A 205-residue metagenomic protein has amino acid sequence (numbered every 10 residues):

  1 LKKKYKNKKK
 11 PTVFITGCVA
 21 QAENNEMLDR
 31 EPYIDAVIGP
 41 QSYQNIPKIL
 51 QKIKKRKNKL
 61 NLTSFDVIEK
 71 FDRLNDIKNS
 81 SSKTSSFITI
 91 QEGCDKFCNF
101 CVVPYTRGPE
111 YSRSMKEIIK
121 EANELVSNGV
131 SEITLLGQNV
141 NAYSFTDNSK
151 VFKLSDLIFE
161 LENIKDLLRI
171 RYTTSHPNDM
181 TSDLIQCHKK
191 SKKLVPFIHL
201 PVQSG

Functional and structural regions predicted by a protein language model:
L1-Y143, L194, I198: Proteins enriched for Cys/Gly/acidic motifs involved in redox and nucleic-acid/cofactor modification
V13, G17, A22, S127-G205: Conserved SAM/AdoMet-binding glycine-rich loop
